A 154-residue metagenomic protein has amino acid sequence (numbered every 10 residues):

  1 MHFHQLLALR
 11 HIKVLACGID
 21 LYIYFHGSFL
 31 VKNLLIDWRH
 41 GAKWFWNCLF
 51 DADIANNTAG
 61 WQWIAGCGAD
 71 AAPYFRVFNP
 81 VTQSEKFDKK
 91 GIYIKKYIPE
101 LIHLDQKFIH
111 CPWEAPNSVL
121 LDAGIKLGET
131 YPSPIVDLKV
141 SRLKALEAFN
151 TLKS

Functional and structural regions predicted by a protein language model:
M1-S154: C-terminal catalytic domain of photolyase/cryptochrome flavoproteins, centering on the FAD-binding pocket
